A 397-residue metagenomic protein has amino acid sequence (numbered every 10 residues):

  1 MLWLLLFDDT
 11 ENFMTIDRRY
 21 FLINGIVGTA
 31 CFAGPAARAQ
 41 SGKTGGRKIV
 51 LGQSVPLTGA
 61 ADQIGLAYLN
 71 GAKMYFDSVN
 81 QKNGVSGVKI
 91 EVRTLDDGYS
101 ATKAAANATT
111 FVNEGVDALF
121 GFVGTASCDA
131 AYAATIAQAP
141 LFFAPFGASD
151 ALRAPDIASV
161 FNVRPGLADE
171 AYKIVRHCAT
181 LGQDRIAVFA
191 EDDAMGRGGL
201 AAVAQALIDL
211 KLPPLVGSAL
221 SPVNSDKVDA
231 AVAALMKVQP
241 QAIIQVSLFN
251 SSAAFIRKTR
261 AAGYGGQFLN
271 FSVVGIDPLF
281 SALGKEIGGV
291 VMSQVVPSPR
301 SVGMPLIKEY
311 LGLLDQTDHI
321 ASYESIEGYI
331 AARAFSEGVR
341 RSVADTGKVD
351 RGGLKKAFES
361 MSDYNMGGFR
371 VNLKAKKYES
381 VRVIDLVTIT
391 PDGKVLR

Functional and structural regions predicted by a protein language model:
D8-T29: N-terminal secretory signal peptides and thylakoid transit peptides that target proteins across membranes
A39-Q53, G84-K89, A179-D184: Immediate post-signal peptide segment of exported/extracytoplasmic ligand-binding proteins
S41-T44, Q63-Y68, K82-A151, S221-V228 (+1 more regions): Beta-alpha junction/loop-to-helix N-cap segments that form part of ligand/metal-binding clefts
I49-G71, L95-A101, V123, F189-R197 (+2 more regions): Extracytoplasmic "Venus flytrap"
A106, S149-A151, A158-G263, S298-K308 (+1 more regions): Extracellular/periplasmic Venus flytrap/periplasmic-binding protein
F111-V123, F143-P145, A187-A190, Q239-F249 (+3 more regions): Periplasmic-binding protein-like
I256-Y329, L396: Extracellular/periplasmic periplasmic-binding protein-like sensory domains
D315-S325, S336-L396: Segments of small-molecule ligand-sensing domains
